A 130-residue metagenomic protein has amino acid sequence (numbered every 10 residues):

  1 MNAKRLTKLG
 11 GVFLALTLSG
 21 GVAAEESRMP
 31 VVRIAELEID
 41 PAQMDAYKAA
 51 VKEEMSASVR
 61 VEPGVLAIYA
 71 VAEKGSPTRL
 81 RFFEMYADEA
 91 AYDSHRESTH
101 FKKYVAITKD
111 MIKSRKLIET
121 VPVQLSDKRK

Functional and structural regions predicted by a protein language model:
K4-G10, G21-V32, Y69-T78, V105-K130: Glycine-rich beta-strand-turn "strand-cap" elements at beta-sheet edges
L14-T17: Repetitive helical segments and hydrophobic/amphipathic motifs
E26-S27, E53-A67, M85-E119: An amphipathic, aromatic/His-enriched active-site/gating alpha helix that lines ligand/cofactor pockets
V31-V61: N-terminal targeting signals for Sec/Tat export/insertion, comprising classic cleavable signal peptides
D40-Q43, S76, D88: Acidic/polar helix N-cap motif
